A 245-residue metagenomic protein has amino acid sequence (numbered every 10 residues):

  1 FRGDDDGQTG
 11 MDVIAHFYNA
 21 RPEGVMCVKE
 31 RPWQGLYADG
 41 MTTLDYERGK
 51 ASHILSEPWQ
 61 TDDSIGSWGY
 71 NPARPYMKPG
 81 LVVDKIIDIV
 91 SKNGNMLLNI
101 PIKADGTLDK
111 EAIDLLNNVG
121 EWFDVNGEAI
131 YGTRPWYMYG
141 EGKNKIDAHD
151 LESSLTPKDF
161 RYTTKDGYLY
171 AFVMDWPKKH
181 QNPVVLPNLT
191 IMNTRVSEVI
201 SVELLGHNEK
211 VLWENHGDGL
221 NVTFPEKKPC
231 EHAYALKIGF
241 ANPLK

Functional and structural regions predicted by a protein language model:
F1-K245: Mature catalytic domains of secreted/periplasmic carbohydrate-active enzymes
